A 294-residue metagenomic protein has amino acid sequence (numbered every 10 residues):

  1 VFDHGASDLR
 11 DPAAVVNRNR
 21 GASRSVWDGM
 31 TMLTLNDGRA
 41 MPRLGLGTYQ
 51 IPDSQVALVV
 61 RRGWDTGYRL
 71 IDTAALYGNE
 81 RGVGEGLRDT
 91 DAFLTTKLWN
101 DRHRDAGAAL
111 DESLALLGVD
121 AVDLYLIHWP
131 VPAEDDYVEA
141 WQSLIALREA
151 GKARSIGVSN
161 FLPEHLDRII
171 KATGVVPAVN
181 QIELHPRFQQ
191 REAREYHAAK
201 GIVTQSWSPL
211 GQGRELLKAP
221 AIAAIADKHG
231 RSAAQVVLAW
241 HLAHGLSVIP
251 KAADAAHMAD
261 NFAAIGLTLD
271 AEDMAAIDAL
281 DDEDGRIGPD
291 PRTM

Functional and structural regions predicted by a protein language model:
D3-H4, L9, V16-R18: Short terminal hydrophobic/aromatic SLiMs and anchors at protein ends
R18-A92, S143, R292-M294: N-terminal binding-site loop/beta-alpha segment at the start of enzyme catalytic domains that lines or forms
L35-N36, G84-D91, D111-D120, I170-T173 (+1 more regions): Acidic (Asp/Glu)-rich catalytic clusters
I51-S54, A74-G82, N100-D105, P132-D135 (+2 more regions): Acidic-and-aromatic substrate-binding clefts and catalytic sites of carbohydrate-active enzymes
P52-G63, H103-L117, L166-D167, F188-Q189: Short, acidic/polar
Y68, V119-V122, A153, P177: A structural motif
K97-W99, H103-Q142: Glycine/small-residue-rich loop that forms an oxyanion/phosphate-binding "nest" at active or ligand-binding sites
P130-M294: Beta/alpha (TIM)-barrel catalytic core signal, keyed to glycine-rich beta->alpha loops juxtaposed to Asp/Glu that bind
